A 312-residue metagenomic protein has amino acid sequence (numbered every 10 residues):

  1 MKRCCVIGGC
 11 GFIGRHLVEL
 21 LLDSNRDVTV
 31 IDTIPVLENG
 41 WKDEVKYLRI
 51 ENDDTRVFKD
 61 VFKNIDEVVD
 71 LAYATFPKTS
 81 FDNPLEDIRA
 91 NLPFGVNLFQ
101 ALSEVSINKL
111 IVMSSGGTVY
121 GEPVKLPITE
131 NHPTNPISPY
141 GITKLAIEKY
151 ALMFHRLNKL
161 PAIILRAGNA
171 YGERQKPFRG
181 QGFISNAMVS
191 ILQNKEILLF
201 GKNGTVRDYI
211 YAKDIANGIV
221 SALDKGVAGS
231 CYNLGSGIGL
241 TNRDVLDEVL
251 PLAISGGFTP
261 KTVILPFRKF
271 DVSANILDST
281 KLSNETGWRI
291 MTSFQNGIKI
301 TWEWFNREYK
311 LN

Functional and structural regions predicted by a protein language model:
M1-G168: N-terminal Rossmann-like NAD(P)+-binding domain of SDR-like oxidoreductases, especially those catalyzing
F12, Y73, S115, E173 (+3 more regions): Conserved donor-binding loops in enzymes that form glycosidic bonds
D60-V61, A101, S190, G218 (+1 more regions): CheY-like receiver
S80, H132, I163-R174, A187-I210 (+1 more regions): A conserved pocket-lining segment of Rossmann-fold NAD(P)-dependent short-chain dehydrogenase/reductase
L98, A151, N186-A187, G218: Aromatic/hydrophobic pocket-lining residues that form π-stacking "cages" and hydrophobic walls in ligand
L126, P177-S185: A glycine/serine/threonine-rich, flexible loop-to-helix segment that serves as the NAD(P) cofactor-binding "lid"
A146, Y150, F154, A187 (+2 more regions): Hydrophobic alpha-helix immediately C-terminal to the catalytic Tyr-X-X-X-Lys motif of short-chain
L192-N312: C-terminal substrate-binding subdomain of Rossmann-fold SDR/epimerase-dehydratase oxidoreductases
